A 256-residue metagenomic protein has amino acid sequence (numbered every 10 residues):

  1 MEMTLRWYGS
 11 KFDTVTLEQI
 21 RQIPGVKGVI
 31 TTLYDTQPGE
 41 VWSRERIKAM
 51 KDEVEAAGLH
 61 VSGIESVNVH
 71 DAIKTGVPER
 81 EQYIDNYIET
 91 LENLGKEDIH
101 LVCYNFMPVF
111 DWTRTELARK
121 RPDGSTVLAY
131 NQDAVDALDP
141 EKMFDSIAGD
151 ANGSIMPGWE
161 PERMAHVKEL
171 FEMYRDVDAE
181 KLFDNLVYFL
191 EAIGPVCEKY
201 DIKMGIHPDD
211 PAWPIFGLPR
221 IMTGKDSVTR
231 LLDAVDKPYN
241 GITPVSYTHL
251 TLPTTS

Functional and structural regions predicted by a protein language model:
M1, I30, H60-K74, E162-M173: N-terminal small/glycine-rich loop or linker at the start of catalytic domains across soluble metabolic enzymes
M3-L5, K27-T31, V61-E65, V102-Y104 (+2 more regions): Hydrophobic faces of well-ordered beta-strands that scaffold small-molecule active sites in alpha/beta enzyme cores
R6-S10, T32-D35, S66-V69, F106-V109 (+2 more regions): Active-site beta-loop-alpha junctions enriched in small/polar residues
K11, I73-G241: Active-site acidic/histidine proton-transfer and metal-coordination neighborhood in alpha/beta enzyme cores
K11-L17: Short N-terminal binding/cap micro-motifs at the start of the first secondary-structure element
L17-G25, E45-S62, G95, P195-K199 (+1 more regions): Acidic (Asp/Glu)-rich catalytic clusters
L33-R46: Glycine-rich, proline-tolerant flexible connector loops at the mouths of alpha/beta enzymes
T248-T254: Conserved small/polar residues in nucleotide/adenosyl-binding loops
